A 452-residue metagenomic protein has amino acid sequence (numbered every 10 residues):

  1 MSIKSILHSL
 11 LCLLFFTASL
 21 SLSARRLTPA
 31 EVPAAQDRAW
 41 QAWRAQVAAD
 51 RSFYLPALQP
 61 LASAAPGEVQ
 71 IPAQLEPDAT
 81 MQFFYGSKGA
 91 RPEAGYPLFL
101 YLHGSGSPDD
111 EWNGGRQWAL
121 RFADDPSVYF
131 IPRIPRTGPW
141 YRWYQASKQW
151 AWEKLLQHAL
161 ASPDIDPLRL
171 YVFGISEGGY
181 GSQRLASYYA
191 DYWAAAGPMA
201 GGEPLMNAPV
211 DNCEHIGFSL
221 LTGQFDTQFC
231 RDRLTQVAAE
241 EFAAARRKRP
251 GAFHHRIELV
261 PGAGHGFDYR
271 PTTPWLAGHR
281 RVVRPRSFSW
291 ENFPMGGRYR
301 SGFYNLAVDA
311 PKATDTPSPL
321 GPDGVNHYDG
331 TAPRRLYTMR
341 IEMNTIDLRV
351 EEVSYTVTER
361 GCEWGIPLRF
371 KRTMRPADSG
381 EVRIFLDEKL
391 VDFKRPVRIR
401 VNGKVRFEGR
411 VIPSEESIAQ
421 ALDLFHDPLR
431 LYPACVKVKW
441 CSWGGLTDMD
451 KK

Functional and structural regions predicted by a protein language model:
R25-Y96, F407, P413-K452: A domain-start/cap signature at the N-terminus of enzymes
K88-A94, W140-E177, A190-Y192: Gly/Ser-rich "nucleophile elbow"/oxyanion-hole loop immediately N-terminal to the catalytic nucleophile in hydrolases
A90-Y141, Q228: Short substrate-entry loop that stabilizes the transition state in hydrolases
W112-G115, C230-A244, G361, F385-D387: Short alpha-helix in the alpha/beta-hydrolase fold that links the catalytic acid
L168-E214: Primarily recognizes the serine-hydrolase "nucleophile elbow" in alpha/beta-hydrolase and SGNH/GDSL folds
C213, S219-G223: Short beta-strand/loop motif that positions the catalytic acidic residue of the alpha/beta-hydrolase fold
T227, R233-T235, A245-T356, S414: C-terminal catalytic histidine-bearing segment of alpha/beta-hydrolase fold enzymes
S354-F393: Surface-exposed beta-strand/loop patches in extracellular or lumenal glycoproteins
